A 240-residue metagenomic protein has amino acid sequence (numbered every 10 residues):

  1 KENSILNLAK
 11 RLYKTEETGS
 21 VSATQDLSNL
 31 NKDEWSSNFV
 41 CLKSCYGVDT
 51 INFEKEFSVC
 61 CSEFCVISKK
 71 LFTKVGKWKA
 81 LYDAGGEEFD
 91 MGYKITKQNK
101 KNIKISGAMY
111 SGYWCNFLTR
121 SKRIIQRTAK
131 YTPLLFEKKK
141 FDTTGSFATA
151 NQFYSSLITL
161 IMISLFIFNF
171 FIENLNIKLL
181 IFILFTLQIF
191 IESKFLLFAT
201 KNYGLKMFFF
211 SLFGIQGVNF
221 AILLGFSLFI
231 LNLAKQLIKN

Functional and structural regions predicted by a protein language model:
K1-S4, I67, M91: Hydrophobic/aromatic residue at the end of a short beta strand that borders the catalytic acidic motif
E2-W35, K101, G112: Conserved donor NDP-sugar-binding/catalytic core segment of glycosyltransferases
L27-S28, V48-I67, D83-A84, T119-R120: A recurrent flexible, glycine/aromatic-enriched loop bordering the glycosyltransferase active site that acts as
K70-K74, M109: Short, well-ordered alpha-helical scaffold segment located in the soluble/lumenal catalytic or ligand-binding core
K79-T144: Catalytic donor/gating beta->alpha subdomain of glycosyltransferases that bind UDP-sugars
C115, T119, R123-K130, L134-K138 (+1 more regions): Short hydrophobic helices that act as membrane-entry/anchoring signals
T143-I161: Membrane-interface anchor segments at the N-terminal boundary of transmembrane helices in multi-pass membrane enzymes
L157-L233: Membrane-embedded multi-pass helical conduit in multi-pass membrane proteins, especially envelope-biosynthetic
